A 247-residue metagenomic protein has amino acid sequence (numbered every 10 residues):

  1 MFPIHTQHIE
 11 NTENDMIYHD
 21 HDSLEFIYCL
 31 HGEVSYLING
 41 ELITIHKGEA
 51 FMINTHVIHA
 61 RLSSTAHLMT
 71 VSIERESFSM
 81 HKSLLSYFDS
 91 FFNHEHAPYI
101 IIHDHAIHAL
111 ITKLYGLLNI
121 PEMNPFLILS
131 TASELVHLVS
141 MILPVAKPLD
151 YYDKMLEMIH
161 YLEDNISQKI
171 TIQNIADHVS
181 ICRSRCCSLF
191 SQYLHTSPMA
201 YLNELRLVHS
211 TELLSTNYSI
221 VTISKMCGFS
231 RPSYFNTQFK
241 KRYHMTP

Functional and structural regions predicted by a protein language model:
M1-E10, T55-E122, V136-H137, M141: A hydrophobic/aromatic-rich effector-binding and dimerization subdomain of bacterial HTH-type transcriptional regulators
M1-H46, S63-T65, Y234: Generic protein-terminus/edge-of-domain signal
G32, A106-I120, K154-N165, H209 (+1 more regions): Solvent-exposed, amphipathic alpha-helical segments
I45-I58: Conserved metal-binding segment of the jelly-roll/cupin
G48, R185-C186, F190, Y234-F235 (+1 more regions): Short hydrophobic/aromatic patch on the recognition helix
N119-E134, Y152: All-alpha amphipathic helical-bundle segments outside canonical DNA-binding/catalytic cores that form hydrophobic
T131-V145, C182, S188: Linker/hinge segments immediately adjacent to helix-turn-helix/homeobox DNA-binding domains
H160, D164, K169, Q173 (+2 more regions): Terminal helix-turn-helix DNA-binding modules in bacterial transcription factors
